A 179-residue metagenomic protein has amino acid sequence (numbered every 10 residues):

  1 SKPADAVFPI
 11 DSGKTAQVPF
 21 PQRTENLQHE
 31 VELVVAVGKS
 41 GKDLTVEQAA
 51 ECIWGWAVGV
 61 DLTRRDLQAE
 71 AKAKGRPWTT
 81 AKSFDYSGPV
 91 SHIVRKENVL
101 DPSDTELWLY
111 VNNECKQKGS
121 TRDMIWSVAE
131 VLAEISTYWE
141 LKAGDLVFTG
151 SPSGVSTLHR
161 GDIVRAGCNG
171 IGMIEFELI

Functional and structural regions predicted by a protein language model:
S1-Y138, K142, L146, G154-I179: Catalytic-core "active-site belt" of small-molecule-metabolizing enzymes, emphasizing His/Asp/Glu-rich regions
S151: Switch II (G3) loop of P-loop NTPases
